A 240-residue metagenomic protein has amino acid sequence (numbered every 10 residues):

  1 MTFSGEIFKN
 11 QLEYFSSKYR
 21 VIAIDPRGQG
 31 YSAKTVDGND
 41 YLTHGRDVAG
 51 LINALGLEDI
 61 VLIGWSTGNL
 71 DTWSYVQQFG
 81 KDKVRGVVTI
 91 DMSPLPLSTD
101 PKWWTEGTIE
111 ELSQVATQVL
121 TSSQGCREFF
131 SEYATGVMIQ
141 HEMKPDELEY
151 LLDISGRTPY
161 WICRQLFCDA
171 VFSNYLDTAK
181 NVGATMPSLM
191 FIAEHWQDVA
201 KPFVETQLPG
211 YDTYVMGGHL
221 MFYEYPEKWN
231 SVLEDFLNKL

Functional and structural regions predicted by a protein language model:
M1-D37: Conserved HGGG/HGGXW glycine-rich cap/lid loop of the alpha/beta-hydrolase fold
L42-I60: Conserved acidic catalytic loop of the alpha/beta-hydrolase fold
L62-G64, I90: Short beta-strand immediately N-terminal to the catalytic nucleophile in serine-hydrolase-like folds
G64-G68, T72: Gly/Ala-rich beta-loop-alpha elbow adjacent to hydrolase catalytic centers
W73, Q77-Q78, K83-S122: Flexible "cap/lid" loop of the alpha/beta hydrolase fold
S98-G107, V119-N181: Conserved alpha/beta-hydrolase catalytic His-Asp/Glu region
G156-M216, F222: Conserved serine/cysteine hydrolase catalytic core
G210-L240: Catalytic active-site module of serine/aspartate enzymes centered on a nucleophile-bearing elbow/loop
